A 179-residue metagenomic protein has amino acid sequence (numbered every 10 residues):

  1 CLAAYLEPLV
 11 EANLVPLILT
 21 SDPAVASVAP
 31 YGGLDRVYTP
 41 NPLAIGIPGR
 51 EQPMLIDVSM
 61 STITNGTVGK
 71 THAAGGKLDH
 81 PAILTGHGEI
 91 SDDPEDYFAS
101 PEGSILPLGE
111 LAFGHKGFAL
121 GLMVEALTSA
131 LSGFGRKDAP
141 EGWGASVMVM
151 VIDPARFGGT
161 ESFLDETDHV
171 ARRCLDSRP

Functional and structural regions predicted by a protein language model:
C1-A3, V28: Short glycine/serine/threonine-rich phosphate/pyrophosphate-binding segments that cradle anionic phosphate groups
A4, P40, G103, G114-E125 (+2 more regions): Conserved active-site and cofactor/substrate-binding residues in soluble primary-metabolism enzymes
L6-P8: N-terminal intrinsically disordered, cationic/polar leader segments that include organellar targeting peptides
N13-S27, E125-W143: Glycine-rich phosphate/pyrophosphate-binding loops and their adjacent beta-strand/loop elements at enzyme active sites
L14-I18, L43-A44, Q52-L55, P81-I83 (+5 more regions): Structural motif
A26-F98: Phosphate/diphosphate-binding glycine-rich loops and adjacent basic-rich segments that engage nucleotide
G76-R136: Secondary-shell segments that build the walls of catalytic and ion/ligand-binding clefts
A126, K137-P179: Catalytic-core signal marking the mid-to-C-terminal active-site face
